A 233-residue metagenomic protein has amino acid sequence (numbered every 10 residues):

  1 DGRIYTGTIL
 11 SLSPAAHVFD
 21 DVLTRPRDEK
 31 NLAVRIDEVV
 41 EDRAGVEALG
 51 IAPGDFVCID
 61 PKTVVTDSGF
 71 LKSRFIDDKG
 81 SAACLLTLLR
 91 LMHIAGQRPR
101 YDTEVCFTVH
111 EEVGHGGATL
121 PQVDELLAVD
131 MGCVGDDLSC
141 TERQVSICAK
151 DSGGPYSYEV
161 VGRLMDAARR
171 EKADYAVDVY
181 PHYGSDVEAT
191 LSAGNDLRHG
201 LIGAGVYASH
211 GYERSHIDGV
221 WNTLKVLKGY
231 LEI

Functional and structural regions predicted by a protein language model:
D1-I233: N-terminal hydrophobic/helix-forming segments and targeting peptides
